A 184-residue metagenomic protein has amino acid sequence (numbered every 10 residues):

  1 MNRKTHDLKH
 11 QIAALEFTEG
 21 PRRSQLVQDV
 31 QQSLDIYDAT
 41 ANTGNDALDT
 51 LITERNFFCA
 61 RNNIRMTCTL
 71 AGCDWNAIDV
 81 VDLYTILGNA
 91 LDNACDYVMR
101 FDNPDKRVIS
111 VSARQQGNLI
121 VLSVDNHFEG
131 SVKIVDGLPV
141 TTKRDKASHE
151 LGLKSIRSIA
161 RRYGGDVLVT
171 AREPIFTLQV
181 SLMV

Functional and structural regions predicted by a protein language model:
M1-D35, N42, Y84: A conserved cytosolic signaling coiled-coil/coupling helix that links sensory/transmembrane modules
L26-Q32, G44-R61: Short beta-to-alpha transition helix within the HATPase_c
R65-L87, V108, R144: Conserved short strand/loop->alpha-helix "switch" segment adjacent to the catalytic nucleotide/phosphoryl-transfer site
V80-S110, R157-R162: Conserved ATP-binding N-box helix of the HATPase_c
N118-E150: Glycine-rich/acidic phosphate-handling loop/turn and adjacent ATP-lid/helix of nucleotide-binding kinase/ATPase domains
G130, R172-Q179: Glycine-rich nucleotide-binding loop
G152-I156: Short alpha-helical Gxxx[C/S/T] motif in the catalytic ATP-binding
R161-P174: Glycine-rich ATP-binding loops of the HATPase_c
